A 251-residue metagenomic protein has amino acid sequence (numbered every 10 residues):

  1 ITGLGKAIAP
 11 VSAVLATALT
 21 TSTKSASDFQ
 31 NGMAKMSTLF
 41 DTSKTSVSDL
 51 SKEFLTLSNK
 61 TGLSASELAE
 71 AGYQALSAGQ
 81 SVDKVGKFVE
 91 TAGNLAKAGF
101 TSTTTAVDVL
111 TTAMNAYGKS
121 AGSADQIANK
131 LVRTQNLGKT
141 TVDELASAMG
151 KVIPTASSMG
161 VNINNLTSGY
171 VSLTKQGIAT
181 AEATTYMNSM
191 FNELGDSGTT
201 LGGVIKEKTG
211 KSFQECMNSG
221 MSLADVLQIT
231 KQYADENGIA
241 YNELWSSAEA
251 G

Functional and structural regions predicted by a protein language model:
T2-A13, A250-G251: Short hydrophobic membrane-inserting alpha-helices and related fusion/pore-forming segments
I8-K60, A69-A78, G86-A98, T105-G138 (+4 more regions): Small-residue helix-packing and pore-constriction motifs in hydrophobic alpha-helices
V82: Aromatic/His-enriched, Gly/Pro-containing loop or helix-boundary segments that lie immediately adjacent to catalytic
Y233, N237-A240: Active-site core of glycosidic bond-cleaving carbohydrate-active enzymes
N237, S246-G251: Short, intrinsically disordered, charge-balanced linker/junction segments flanking boundaries in proteins
